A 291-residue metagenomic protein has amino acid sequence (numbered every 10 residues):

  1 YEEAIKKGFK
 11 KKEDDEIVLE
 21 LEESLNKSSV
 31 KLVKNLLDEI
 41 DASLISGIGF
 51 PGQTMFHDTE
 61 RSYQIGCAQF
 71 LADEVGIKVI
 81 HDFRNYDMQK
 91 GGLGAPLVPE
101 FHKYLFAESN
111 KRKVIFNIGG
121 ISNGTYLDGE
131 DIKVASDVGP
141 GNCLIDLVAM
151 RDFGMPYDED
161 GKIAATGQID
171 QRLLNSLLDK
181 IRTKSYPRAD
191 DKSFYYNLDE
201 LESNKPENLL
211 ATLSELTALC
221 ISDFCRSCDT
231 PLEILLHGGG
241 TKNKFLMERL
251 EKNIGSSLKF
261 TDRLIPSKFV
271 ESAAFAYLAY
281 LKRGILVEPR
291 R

Functional and structural regions predicted by a protein language model:
Y1-K6, E74, I80-A107, V114-T183: Glycine-rich phosphate-binding loop plus the immediately following alpha-helix
Y1-V18: N-terminal glycine-rich anion-binding loop in soluble enzyme alpha/beta folds
E16-A68: Short beta-strand-loop/turn "lid" adjacent to the catalytic site in phosphate-handling enzymes
D38, A42, L209, F224 (+3 more regions): Non-transmembrane, aqueous-exposed alpha-helical and coiled segments at domain scale
F50-Q53, I118-I121, L232-K242, S272: Glycine-rich beta-strand-to-loop/alpha-helix junction loops that act as flexible
T59, A68-H81: Conserved nucleotide-sugar donor-interacting segment of glycosyltransferase catalytic cores, predominantly GT-B
M155-E233, K244-S256: A contiguous, well-structured pocket-lining segment that forms one wall/lid of small-molecule binding clefts in soluble
E215, D262-R291: Glycine-rich phosphate-binding/hydrolytic loop that grips phosphoryl groups
